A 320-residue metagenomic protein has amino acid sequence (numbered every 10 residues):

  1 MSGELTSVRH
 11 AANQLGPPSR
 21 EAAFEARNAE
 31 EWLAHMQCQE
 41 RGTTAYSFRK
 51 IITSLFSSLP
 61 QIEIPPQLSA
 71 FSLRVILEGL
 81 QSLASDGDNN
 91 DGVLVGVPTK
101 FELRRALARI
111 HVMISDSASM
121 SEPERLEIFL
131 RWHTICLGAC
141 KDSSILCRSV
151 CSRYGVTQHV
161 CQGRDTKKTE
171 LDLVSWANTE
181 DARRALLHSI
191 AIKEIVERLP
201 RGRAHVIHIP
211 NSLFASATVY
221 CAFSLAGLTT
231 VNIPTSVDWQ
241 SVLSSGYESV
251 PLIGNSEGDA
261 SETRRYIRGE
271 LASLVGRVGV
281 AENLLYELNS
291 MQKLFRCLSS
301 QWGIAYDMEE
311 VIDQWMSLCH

Functional and structural regions predicted by a protein language model:
M1-Q81, S85-D86: Fungal transcription factor middle regulatory core
E40-R41, Y247-E248, E310: Amphipathic alpha-helical interaction segments
Y46, G258-H320: Intrinsically disordered, low-complexity regulatory regions with latent secondary structure
F48-Q61, P65-N283: Long, amphipathic alpha-helical regulatory blocks in the mid-to-C-terminal portion of eukaryotic proteins
